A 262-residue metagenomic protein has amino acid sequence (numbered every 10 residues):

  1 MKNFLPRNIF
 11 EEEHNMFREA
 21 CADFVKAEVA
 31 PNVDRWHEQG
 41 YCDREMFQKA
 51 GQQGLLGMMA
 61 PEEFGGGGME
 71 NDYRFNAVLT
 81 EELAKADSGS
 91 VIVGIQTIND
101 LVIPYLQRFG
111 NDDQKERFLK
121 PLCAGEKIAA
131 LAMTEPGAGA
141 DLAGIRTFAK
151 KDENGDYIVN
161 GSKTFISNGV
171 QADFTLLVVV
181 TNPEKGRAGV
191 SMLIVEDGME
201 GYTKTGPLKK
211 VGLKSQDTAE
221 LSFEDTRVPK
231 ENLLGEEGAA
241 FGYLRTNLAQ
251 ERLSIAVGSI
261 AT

Functional and structural regions predicted by a protein language model:
M1-E28, L55, F64, D113 (+4 more regions): Flavin-dependent oxidoreductase catalytic core characteristic of acyl-CoA dehydrogenase/oxidase-like enzymes
L5-F10, F17, E81, Y202-T262: Glycine-rich beta->alpha junctions and the first turn(s) of the following alpha-helix
Q52-E126, S167-F174, G186, I260: Internal helix-loop-helix
G54, T80-A84, G110, V179 (+2 more regions): Short Ser/Thr-interspersed hydrophobic loop/turn segments at strand-loop and sheet-helix junctions that line or gate
G125-M133: A short, Trp-centered hydrophobic/proline-enriched beta-strand micro-motif
G137-A140, F165-N168, N182-E184, K210-D217: Short Gly/Pro-enriched turn/cap motifs at secondary-structure boundaries
T147-K150: A structural signal for short hydrophobic beta-strand segments in well-ordered beta-sheet cores
D156-K204: A short core secondary-structure module
